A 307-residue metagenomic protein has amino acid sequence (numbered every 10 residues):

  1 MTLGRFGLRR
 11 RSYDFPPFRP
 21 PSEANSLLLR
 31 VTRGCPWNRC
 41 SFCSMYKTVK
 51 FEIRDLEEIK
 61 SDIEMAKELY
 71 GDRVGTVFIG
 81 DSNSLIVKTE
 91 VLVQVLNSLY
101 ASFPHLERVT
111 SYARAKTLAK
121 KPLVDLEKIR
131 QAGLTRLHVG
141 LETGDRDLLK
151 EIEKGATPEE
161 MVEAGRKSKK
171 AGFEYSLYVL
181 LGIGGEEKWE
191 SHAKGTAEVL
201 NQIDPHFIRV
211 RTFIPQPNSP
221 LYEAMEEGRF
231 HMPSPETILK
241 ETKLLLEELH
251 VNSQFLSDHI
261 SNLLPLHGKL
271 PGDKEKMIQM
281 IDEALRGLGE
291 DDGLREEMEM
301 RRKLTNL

Functional and structural regions predicted by a protein language model:
M1-E23, N201-I203, F207-L307: Auxiliary Fe-S-binding modules of radical SAM enzymes
F15-S61: Canonical Radical SAM [4Fe-4S] cluster-binding loop centered on the CxxxCxxC motif and its immediate flanking residues
L28, T76-F78, R108-T110, R136-H138 (+3 more regions): Structural preference for beta-strand elements that scaffold enzyme active sites
C35, C43, I59, I79 (+6 more regions): Conserved, mostly hydrophobic/aromatic
I59, L92, P122, M161 (+3 more regions): Aromatic/hydrophobic pocket-lining residues that form the small-molecule binding cavity in soluble enzyme cores
K67-K170, H250: Conserved SAM/AdoMet-binding glycine-rich loop
K116, G140, G144-L148, S168-H192 (+2 more regions): Conserved strand-turn element in the central/C-terminal portion of the radical SAM core barrel that lines
V124-L126, G184-Q202: Catalytic cores of alpha/beta
